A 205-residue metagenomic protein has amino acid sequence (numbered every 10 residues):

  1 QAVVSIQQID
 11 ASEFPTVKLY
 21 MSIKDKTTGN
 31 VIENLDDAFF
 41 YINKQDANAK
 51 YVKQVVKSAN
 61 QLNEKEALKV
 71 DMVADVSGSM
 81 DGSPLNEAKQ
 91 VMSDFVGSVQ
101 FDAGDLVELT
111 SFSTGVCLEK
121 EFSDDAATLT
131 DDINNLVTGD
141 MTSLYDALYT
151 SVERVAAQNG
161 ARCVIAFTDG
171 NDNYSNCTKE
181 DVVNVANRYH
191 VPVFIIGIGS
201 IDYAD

Functional and structural regions predicted by a protein language model:
Q1-D10: Short, compositionally biased P/S/T/A/G/V-rich stretches that sit at domain boundaries
V4, M21-I23, L109, D146: Mixed-charge, polar/low-complexity N-terminal
V4-S5, K53, E153: N-terminal non-cleavable signal-anchor helices
A11-D71, V76-L85: Acidic, polar low-complexity linker/tail segments
P15-V17, D36, Q100, T110 (+1 more regions): Bulky hydrophobic/aromatic packing residues
G29-N30, Q45-K50, D94-L106: Signal peptide-proximal N-terminal region of secreted/periplasmic/extracellular or secretory-lumen proteins
L68, S83-D94, F101-D105, S111-A204: Exposed acidic/Ser/Thr-rich ligand/metal-binding surfaces
